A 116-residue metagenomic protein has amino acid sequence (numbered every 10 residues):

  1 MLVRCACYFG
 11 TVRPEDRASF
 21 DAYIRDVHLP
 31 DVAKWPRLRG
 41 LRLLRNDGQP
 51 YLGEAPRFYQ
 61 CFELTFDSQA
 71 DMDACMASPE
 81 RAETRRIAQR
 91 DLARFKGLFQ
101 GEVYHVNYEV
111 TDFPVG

Functional and structural regions predicted by a protein language model:
M1-G116: Macromolecular interaction modules
